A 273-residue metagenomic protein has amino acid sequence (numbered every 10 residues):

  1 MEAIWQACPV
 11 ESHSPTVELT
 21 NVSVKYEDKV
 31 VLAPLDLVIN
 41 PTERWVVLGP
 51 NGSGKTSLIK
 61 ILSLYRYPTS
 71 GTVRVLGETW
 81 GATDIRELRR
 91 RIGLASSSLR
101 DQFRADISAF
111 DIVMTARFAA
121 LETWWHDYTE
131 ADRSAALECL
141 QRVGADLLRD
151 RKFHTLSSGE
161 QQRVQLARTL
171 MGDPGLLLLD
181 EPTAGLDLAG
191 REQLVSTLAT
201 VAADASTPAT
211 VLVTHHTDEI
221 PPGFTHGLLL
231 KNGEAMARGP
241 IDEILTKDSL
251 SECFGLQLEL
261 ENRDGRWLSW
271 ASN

Functional and structural regions predicted by a protein language model:
V17, V31-P34: Conserved structural motif at the start of ABC-family nucleotide-binding domains
S63: Helix-to-loop junction immediately C-terminal to a conserved catalytic motif
G71-G81, L88: Conserved ABC transporter NBD signature motif
M114, T129-L148: Conserved ABC ATPase "signature" region
D127, K152-L156, E160: Conserved ABC ATPase signature
D173: Conserved catalytic motifs of ABC-family nucleotide-binding domains
L177-E181: Catalytic Walker B motif of ABC-type/P-loop ATPase nucleotide-binding domains
